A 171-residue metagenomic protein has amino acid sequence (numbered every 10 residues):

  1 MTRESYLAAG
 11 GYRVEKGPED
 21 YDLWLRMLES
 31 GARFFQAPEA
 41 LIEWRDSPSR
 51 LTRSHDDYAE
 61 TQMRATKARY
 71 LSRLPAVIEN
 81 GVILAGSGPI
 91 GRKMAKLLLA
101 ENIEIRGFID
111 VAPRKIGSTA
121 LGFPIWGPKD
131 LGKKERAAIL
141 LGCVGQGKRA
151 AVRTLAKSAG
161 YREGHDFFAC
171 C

Functional and structural regions predicted by a protein language model:
M1-A9: Conserved nucleotide-sugar donor-binding and metal-coordinating catalytic region shared by glycosyltransferases
G11-V14: Short, conserved catalytic or interaction motifs in soluble domains
G17-L23: Acidic donor-binding loop at a coil-to-helix junction in glycosyltransferase catalytic cores that engages
D20, A37, E43-C171: Hydrophobic, well-ordered beta-alpha structural blocks that scaffold small-molecule cofactor pockets
M27-L28: Hydrophobic residues within well-ordered alpha-helices
